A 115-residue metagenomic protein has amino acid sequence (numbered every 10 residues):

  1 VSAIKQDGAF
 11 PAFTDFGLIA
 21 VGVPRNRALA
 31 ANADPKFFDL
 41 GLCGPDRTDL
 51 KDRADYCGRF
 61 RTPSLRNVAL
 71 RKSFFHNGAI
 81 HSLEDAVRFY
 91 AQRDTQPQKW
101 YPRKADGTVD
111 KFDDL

Functional and structural regions predicted by a protein language model:
V1-L115: Periplasmic c-type cytochrome electron-transfer domains
